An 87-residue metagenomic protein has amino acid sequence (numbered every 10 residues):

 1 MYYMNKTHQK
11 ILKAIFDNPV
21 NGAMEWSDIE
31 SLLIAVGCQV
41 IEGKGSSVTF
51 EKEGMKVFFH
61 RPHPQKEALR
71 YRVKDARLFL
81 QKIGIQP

Functional and structural regions predicted by a protein language model:
M1-P87: Basic nucleic-acid-binding interfaces
